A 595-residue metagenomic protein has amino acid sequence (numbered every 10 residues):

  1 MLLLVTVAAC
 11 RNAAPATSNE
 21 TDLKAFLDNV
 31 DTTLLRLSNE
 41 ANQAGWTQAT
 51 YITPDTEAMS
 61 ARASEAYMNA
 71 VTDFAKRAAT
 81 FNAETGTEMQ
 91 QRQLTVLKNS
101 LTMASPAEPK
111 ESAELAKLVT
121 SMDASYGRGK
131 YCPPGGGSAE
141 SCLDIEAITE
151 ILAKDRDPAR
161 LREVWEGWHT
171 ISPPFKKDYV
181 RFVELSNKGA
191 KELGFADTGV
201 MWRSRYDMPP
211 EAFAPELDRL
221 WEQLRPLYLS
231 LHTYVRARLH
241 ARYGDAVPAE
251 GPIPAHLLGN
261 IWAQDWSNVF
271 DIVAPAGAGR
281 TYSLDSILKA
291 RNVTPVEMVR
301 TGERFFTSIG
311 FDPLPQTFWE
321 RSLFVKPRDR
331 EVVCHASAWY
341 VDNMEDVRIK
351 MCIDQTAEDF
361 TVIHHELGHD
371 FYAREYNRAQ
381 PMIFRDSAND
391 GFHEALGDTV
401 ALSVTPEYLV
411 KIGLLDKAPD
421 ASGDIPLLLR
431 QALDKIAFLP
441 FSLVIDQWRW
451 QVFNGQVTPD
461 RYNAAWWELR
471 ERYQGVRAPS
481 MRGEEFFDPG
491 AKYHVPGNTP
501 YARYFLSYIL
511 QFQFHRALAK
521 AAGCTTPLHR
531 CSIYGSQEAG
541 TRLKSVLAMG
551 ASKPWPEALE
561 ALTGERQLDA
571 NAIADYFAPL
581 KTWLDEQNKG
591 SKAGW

Functional and structural regions predicted by a protein language model:
M1-L2: Sec-dependent signal peptide recognition, specifically the positively charged N-region followed immediately by
T6-A9: C-terminal motif of bacterial Sec signal peptides marking the signal peptidase cleavage site
R11-L23, D55-E57, T95-N99, D197-V200 (+10 more regions): C-terminal, non-catalytic "cap/extension" segments appended to globular domains
R11-R181, G199, K492, T499-A502 (+4 more regions): N-terminal helix-rich structural modules
E140-E146, R181-K350, A418-A421, I425-L428 (+2 more regions): Active-site-proximal, well-structured secondary-structure segments within enzyme catalytic domains
R156-E163, D329-T356, I363, L367-R374: Active-site scaffold of zinc-dependent metalloenzymes
G199-V200, S204, A373-T399, G413: Post-HEXXH active-site segment of zinc metalloproteases
L217-L227, S387-D424: Post-HExxH zinc-binding segment in Zn-dependent metallohydrolases
